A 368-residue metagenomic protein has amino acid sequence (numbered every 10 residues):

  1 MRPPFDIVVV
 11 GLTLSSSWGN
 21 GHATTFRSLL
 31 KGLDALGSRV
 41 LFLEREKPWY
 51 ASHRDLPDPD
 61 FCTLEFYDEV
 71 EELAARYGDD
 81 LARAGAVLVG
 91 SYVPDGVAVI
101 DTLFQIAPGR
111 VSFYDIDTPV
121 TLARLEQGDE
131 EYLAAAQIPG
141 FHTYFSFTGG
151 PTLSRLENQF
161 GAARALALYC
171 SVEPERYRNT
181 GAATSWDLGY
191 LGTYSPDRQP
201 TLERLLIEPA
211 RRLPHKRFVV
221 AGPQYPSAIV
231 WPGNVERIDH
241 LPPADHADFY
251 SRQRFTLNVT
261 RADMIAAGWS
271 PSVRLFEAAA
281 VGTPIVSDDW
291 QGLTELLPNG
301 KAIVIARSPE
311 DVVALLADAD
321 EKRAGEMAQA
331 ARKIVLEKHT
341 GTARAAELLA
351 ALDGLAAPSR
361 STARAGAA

Functional and structural regions predicted by a protein language model:
R2-I7: Extreme N-terminal starter segment of soluble prokaryotic enzymes
V8-G19, A23-K31, L36, V40-L156 (+2 more regions): Extended catalytic core of nucleotide-activated donor transferases of GT-like folds
G11-G19, T24-S28, D34-A35, F42-F66 (+2 more regions): Catalytic binding pocket for nucleotide-activated donors in carbohydrate/polymer assembly enzymes
T13-S16, E46-Y50, Y92-D95, D117-V120 (+8 more regions): Short, solvent-exposed loop/turn segments at secondary-structure junctions
T25, K31, S171-F255, I265: Conserved catalytic-core segment of nucleotide-activated headgroup transferases in glycan assembly
V97-I100, Q199, A266-W269: Glycine/threonine-rich flexible loop motifs
L153-S171, T180-G181: Helix-loop-beta element that forms the nucleotide-linked donor phosphate-binding surface in glycosyltransferases
